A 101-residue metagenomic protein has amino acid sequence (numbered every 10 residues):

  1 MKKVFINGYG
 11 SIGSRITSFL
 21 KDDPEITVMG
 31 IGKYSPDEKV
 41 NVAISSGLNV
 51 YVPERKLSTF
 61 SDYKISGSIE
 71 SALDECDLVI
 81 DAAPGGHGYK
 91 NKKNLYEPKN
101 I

Functional and structural regions predicted by a protein language model:
M1-K3, N100: Residues that mark the start of a beta-strand
V4-G8: Conserved N-terminal Rossmann-fold NAD(P)-binding element of oxidoreductases
G13-S14: N-terminal Rossmann-fold NAD(P) dinucleotide-binding loop
L20: Aromatic pocket-lining residues of Rossmann-like dinucleotide-binding sites
D23-I26: Short acidic amphipathic segments
V28-D62: Glycine-rich phosphate-binding loop and adjoining beta1-alpha1-beta2 segment of Rossmann-like nucleotide-binding folds
L48-Y89: A structured beta-alpha segment of the ubiquitous adenosine-cofactor-binding alpha/beta core
G86-I101: Rossmann-fold NAD(P)-binding glycine/threonine-rich loop
